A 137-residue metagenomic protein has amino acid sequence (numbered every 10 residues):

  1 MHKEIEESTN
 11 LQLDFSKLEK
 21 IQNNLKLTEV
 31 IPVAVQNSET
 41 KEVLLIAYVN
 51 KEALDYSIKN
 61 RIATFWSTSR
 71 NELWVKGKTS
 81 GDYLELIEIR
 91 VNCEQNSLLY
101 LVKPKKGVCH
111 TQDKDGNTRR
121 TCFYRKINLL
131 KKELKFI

Functional and structural regions predicted by a protein language model:
H2-V30, N37-L44, V49-I137: C-terminal binding/interaction regions
